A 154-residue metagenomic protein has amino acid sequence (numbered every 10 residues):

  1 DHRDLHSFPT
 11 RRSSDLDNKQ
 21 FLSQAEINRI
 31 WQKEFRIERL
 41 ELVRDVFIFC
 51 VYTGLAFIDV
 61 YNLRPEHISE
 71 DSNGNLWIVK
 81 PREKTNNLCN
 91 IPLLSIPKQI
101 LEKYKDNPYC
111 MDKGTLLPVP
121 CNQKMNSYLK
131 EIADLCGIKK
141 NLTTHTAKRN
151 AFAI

Functional and structural regions predicted by a protein language model:
D1-S13: Short, small-residue-biased leader/transition segments that mark boundaries at the very start of proteins
R3, K33, Y52, D59 (+3 more regions): Generic, well-ordered alpha-helical scaffold segments in large soluble proteins
R11-L16, Q20, Q24-R29, T53 (+1 more regions): Conserved tyrosine-mediated DNA breakage-rejoining catalytic core shared by Y-recombinases
L16-D17, E83-E102, C110-E131, G137: C-terminal catalytic core of Y-nucleophile DNA break-rejoin enzymes
E34-I48: Conserved catalytic core of the tyrosine transesterase superfamily
R36-R39, N107-T115, V119, S127-I154: Short, basic (Lys/Arg/His-rich) helix/loop patches that form interaction surfaces in the mid-to-C-terminal regions
R44-I58, I154: Short pre-functional
